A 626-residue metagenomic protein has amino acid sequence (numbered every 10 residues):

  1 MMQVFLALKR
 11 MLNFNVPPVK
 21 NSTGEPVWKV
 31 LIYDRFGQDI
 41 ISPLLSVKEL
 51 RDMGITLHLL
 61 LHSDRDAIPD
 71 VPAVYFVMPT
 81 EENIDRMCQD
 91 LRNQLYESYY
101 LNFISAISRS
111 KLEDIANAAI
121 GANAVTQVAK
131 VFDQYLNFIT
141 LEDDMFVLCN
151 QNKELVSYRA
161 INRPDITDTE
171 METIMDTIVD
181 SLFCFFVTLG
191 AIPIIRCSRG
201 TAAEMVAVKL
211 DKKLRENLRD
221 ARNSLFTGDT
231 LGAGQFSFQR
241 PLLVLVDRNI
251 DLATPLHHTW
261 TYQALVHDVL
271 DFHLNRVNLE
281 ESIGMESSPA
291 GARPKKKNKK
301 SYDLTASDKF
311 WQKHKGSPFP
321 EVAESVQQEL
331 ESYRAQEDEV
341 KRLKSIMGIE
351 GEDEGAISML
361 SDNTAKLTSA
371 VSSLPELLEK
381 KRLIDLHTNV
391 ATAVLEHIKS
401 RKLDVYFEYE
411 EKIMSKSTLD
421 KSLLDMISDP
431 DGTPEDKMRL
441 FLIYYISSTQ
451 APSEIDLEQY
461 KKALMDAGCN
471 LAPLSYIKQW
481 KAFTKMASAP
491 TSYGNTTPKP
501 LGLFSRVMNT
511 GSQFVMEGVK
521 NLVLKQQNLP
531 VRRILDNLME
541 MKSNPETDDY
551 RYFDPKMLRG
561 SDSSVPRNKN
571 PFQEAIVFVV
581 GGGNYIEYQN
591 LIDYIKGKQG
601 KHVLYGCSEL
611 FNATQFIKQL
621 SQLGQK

Functional and structural regions predicted by a protein language model:
M1-K626: Extended, well-folded catalytic/binding cores that form a central cleft or groove in large enzyme and scaffold domains
